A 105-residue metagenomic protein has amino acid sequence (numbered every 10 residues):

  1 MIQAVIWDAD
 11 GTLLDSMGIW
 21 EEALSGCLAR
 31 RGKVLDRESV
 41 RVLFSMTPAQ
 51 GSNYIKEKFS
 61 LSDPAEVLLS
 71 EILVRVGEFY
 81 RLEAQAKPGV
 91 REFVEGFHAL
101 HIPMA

Functional and structural regions predicted by a protein language model:
M1-V42, A99: Active-site neighborhood of HAD-like aspartate-dependent phosphohydrolases
M17-G18, A49, R91: Alpha-helix N-cap/helix-start capping motif
E21, S25, P48-N53, A65 (+1 more regions): An amphipathic alpha-helix signature
D36-R37, S52, P88: Short, hydrophobic secondary-structure boundary micro-motifs
S45: N-terminal phosphate/diphosphate-binding loop that engages ATP/GTP or pyrophosphate donors across diverse enzyme folds
I55-E92, L100-I102: Metal-dependent phosphoesterase signature
